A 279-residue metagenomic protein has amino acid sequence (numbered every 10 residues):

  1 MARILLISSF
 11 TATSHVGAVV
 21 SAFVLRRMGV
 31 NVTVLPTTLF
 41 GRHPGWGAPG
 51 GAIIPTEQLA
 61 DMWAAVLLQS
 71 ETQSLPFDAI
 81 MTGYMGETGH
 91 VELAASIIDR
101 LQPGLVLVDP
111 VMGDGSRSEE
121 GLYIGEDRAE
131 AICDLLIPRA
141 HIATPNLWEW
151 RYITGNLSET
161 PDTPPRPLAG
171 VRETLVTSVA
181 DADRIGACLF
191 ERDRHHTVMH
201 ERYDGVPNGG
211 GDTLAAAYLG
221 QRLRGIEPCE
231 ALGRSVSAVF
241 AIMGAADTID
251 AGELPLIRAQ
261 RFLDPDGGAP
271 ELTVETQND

Functional and structural regions predicted by a protein language model:
A2-V108, M112-G121, Q260-P270, Q277-N278: Conserved N-terminal subdomain of the carbohydrate kinase-like
T11, T38-F40, G86, M112-D114 (+4 more regions): Glycine-rich beta-alpha junction loops
V30, A64-E71, D99, P103 (+4 more regions): Generic secondary-structure signature for well-ordered alpha-helical cores
E120-H196, Y203-G205, I226-C229: Conserved phosphate/ATP/ADP-binding segment of small-molecule kinases
R151-Y152, G205-R234: Short, small-residue alpha-helix embedded
H196-M199, A241: A structural signal for small-residue-enriched, beta-sheet-centric alpha/beta enzyme cores and oligomeric scaffold folds
C229-D279: Charged C-terminal helix
